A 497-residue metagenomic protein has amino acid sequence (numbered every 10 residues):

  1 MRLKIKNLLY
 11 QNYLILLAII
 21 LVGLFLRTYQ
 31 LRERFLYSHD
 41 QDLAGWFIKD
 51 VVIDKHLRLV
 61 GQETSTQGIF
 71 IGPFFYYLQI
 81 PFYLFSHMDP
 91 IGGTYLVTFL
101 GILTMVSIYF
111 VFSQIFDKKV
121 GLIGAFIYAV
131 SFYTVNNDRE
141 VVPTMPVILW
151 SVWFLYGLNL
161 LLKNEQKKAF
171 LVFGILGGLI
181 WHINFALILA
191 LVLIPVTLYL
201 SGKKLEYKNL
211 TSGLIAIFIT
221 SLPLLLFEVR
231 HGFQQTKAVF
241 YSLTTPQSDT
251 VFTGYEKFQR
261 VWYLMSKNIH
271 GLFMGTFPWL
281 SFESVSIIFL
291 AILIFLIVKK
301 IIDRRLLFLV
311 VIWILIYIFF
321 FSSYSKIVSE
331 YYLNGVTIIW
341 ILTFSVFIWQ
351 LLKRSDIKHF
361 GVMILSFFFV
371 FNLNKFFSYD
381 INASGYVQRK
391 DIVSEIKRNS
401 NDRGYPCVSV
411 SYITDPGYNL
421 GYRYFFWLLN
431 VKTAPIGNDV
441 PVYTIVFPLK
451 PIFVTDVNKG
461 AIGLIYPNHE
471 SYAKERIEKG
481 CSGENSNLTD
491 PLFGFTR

Functional and structural regions predicted by a protein language model:
L17-I20, I215, I348-K375, G385: Signature aromatic-anchored transmembrane alpha helix within multi-pass, membrane-resident enzymes that catalyze glycan
G23-L26, G124-A129, G177, W181 (+1 more regions): Short helix- or helix-capping micro-motifs that position conserved polar/aromatic residues at function-defining sites
E33, G45-D54, T64-S65, L161 (+2 more regions): Transmembrane-lumen/periplasm boundary regions of multi-pass, lipid-linked membrane glycan transferases
Y95-I115, W153-G157, I292-K299: Transmembrane-helix motifs of polytopic, lipid-linked glycan transferases
I115-F116, F154-F170, I180, Y199: Membrane-interface transmembrane helices that cradle and orient dolichyl/undecaprenyl
Y133-P146: Short acidic/glycine- and proline-prone juxtamembrane loop motifs at membrane-interface regions of multi-pass membrane
D138, L307-K353: Hydrophobic/aromatic-rich transmembrane helices and adjacent perimembrane loops
G361, S366-C481, S486: Catalytic lumenal/periplasmic loop and adjoining terminal transmembrane helix of membrane glycan-assembly enzymes
